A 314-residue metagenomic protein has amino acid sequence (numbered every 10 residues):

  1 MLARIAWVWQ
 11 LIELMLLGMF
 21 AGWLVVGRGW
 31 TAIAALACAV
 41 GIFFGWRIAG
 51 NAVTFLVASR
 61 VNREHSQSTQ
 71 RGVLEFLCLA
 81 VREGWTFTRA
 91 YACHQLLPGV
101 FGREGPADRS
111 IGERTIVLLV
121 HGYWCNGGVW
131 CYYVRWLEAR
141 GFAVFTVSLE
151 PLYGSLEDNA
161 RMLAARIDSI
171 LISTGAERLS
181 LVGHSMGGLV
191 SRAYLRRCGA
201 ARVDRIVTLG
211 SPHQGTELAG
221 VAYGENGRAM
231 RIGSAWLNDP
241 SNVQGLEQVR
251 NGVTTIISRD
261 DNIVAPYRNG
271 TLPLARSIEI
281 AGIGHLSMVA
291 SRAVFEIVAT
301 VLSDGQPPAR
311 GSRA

Functional and structural regions predicted by a protein language model:
M1-V117: Flexible, membrane-associating and regulatory peripheral segments of lipid-active enzymes
R71, L149-Y153, A281-S287, A293: Histidine-bearing beta->alpha loop at or near hydrolase active sites
I116, R250-I257, R276-I278: Catalytic His-Asp charge-relay segment
L118-G128, Y132-V243, E247, I256 (+1 more regions): Serine-dependent carboxylesterase/thioesterase catalytic core of lipase-like alpha/beta-hydrolase/SGNH enzymes
A143-F145, P273-L286, V298: Catalytic histidine neighborhood in serine/cysteine hydrolases with alpha/beta-hydrolase-type architecture
R259-R276: Conserved loop-alpha-helix segment in the C-terminal half of the alpha/beta-hydrolase fold that carries the catalytic
V289-S303: Post-His helix in hydrolase/transferase enzymes
S303-A314: Generic C-terminal helix-cap and adjacent flexible tail
